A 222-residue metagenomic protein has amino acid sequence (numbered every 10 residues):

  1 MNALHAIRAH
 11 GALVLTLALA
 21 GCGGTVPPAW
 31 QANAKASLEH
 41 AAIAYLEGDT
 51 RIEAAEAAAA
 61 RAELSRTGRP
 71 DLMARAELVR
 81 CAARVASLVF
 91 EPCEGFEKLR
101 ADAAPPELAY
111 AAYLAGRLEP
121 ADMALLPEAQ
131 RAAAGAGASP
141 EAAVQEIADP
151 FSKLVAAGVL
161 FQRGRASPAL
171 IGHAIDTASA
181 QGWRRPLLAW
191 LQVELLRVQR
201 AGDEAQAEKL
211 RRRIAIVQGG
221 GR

Functional and structural regions predicted by a protein language model:
M1-A12: Bacterial N-terminal signal peptides that target proteins for export
A18-G21: C-terminal motif of bacterial Sec signal peptides marking the signal peptidase cleavage site
P27-A103: N-terminal Sec/ER secretory leader and immediately downstream segment of secreted/extracellular precursors
N33, I52, M73, A148 (+3 more regions): Residues that mark the junctions of alpha-helical repeat units in TPR/alpha-solenoid scaffolds
H40-A41, R80, V155-G158, A174 (+1 more regions): Structural register within alpha-helical repeat arrays
A58-A62, R100-A101, I175-A180, L196 (+1 more regions): Amphipathic alpha-helical segments of tetratricopeptide repeats
P106-W183: Extended amphipathic alpha-helical interaction segments
Q192-R222: A cross-kingdom marker for long, charged
